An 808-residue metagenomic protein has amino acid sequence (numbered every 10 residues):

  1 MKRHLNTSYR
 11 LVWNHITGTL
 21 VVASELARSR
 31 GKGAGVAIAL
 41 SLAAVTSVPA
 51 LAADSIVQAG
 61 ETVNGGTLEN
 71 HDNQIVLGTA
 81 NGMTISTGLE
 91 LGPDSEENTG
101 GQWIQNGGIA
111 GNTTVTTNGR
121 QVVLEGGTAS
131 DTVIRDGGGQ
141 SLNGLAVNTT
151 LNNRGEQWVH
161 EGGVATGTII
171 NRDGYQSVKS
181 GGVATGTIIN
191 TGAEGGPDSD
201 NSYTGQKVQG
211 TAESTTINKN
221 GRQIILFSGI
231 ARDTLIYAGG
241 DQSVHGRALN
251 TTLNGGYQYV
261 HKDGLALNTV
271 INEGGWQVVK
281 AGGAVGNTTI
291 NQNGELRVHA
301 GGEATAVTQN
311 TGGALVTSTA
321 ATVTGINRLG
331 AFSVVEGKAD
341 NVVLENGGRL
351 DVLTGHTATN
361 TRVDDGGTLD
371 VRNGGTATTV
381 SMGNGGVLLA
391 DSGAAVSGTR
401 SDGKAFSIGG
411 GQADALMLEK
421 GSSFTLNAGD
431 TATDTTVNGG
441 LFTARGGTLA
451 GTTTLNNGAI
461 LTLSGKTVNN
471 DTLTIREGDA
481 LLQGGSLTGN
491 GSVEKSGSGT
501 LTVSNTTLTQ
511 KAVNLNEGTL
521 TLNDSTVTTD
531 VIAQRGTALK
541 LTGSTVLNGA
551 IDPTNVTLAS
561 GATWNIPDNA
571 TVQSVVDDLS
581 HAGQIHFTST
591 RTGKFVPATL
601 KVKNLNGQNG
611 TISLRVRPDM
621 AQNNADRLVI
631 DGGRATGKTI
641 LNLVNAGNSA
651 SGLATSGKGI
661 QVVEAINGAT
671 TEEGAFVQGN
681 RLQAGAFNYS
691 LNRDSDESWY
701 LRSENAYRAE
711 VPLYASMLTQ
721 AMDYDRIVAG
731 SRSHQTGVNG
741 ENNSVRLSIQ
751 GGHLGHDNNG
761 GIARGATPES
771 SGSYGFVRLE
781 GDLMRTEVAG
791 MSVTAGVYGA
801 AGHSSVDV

Functional and structural regions predicted by a protein language model:
H4-L5, V12-A52: Gram-negative bacterial Sec-dependent N-terminal signal peptides
S8-R10, T17-A23, N490, R627-V644 (+2 more regions): Hydrophobic/aromatic-rich, well-ordered segments within soluble, folded domains that form packed cores
V21-V22, G82, Y700-L701: A sequence-level detector of short linear motifs
A53-V57: Cleaved targeting-peptide boundary
V63, L68, Q74-V76, A80-I85 (+41 more regions): Fold-core signature of tandem repeat domains
E90-N98, G192-G205: Intrinsically disordered, low-complexity Ser/Thr- and acidic-rich flexible linkers and loops, especially at boundaries
G186, T251-T252, G325-N327, A395-R400 (+6 more regions): Extracellular beta-solenoid/beta-roll
E704-V808: Outer membrane beta-barrel translocator domains of Type V secretion systems
